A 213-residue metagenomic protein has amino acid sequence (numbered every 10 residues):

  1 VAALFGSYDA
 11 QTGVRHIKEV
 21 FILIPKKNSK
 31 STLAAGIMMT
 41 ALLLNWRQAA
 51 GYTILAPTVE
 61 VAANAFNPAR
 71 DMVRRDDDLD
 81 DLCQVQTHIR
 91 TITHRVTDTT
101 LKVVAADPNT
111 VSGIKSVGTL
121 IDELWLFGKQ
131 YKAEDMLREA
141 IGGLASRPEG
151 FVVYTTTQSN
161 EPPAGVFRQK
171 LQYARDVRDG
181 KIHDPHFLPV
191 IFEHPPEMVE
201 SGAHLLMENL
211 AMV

Functional and structural regions predicted by a protein language model:
V1-V213: Phosphate/NTP-binding elements of NTP-utilizing enzymes
